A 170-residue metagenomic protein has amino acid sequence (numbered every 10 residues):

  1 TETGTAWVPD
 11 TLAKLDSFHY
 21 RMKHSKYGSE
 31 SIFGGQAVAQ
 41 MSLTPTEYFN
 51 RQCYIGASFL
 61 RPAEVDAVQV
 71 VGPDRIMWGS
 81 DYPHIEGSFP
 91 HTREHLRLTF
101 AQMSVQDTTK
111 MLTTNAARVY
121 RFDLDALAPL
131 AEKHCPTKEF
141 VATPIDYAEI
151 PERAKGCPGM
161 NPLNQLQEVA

Functional and structural regions predicted by a protein language model:
T1-T46, N50: Aromatic-lined glycan-binding groove of carbohydrate-active enzymes
A6-W7, Y27-A39, Y54, S58-M77 (+1 more regions): Mid-to-C-terminal alpha-helical segments outside catalytic/metal-binding sites
